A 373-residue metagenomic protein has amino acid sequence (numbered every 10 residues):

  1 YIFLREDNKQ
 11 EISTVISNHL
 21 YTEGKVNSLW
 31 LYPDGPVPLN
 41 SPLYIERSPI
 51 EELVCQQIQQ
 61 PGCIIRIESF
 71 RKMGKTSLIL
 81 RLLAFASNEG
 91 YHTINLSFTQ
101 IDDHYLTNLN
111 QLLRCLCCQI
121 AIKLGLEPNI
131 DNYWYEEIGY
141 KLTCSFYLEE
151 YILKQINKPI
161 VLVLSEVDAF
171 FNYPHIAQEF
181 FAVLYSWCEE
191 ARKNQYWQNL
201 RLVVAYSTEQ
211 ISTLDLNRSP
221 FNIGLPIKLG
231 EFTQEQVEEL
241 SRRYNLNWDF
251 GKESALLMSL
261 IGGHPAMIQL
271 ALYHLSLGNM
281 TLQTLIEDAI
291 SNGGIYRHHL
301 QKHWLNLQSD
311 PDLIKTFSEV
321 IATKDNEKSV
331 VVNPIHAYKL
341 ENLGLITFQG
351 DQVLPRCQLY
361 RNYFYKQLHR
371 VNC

Functional and structural regions predicted by a protein language model:
H19-F70, K75-A86, E150: Walker A/P-loop-proximal flanking segment of P-loop NTPase domains
S48, N247-L343, Q349-G350, Q358 (+1 more regions): Winged-helix-like regulatory helical subdomains adjacent to P-loop NTPase cores
I64-R66, S87-Y105, L162: Conserved catalytic segments around the Walker B and adjacent sensor/switch elements of P-loop NTPase domains
L106-N129: Conserved NTP-binding/hydrolysis module of P-loop NTPases
A121-L164, D168-Q178, A182-N199: Mid-core helix/loop region of P-loop NTP-binding domains shared across ATPases and GTPases
N194, N199, T208-G224: Short regulatory helix/loop adjacent to the ATP-binding pocket of P-loop NTPases
G224-E253, A271: Conserved small helical "lid"/interfacial subdomain of P-loop NTPases
Y360-C373: Short, amphipathic alpha-helical interaction segments positioned at domain boundaries
